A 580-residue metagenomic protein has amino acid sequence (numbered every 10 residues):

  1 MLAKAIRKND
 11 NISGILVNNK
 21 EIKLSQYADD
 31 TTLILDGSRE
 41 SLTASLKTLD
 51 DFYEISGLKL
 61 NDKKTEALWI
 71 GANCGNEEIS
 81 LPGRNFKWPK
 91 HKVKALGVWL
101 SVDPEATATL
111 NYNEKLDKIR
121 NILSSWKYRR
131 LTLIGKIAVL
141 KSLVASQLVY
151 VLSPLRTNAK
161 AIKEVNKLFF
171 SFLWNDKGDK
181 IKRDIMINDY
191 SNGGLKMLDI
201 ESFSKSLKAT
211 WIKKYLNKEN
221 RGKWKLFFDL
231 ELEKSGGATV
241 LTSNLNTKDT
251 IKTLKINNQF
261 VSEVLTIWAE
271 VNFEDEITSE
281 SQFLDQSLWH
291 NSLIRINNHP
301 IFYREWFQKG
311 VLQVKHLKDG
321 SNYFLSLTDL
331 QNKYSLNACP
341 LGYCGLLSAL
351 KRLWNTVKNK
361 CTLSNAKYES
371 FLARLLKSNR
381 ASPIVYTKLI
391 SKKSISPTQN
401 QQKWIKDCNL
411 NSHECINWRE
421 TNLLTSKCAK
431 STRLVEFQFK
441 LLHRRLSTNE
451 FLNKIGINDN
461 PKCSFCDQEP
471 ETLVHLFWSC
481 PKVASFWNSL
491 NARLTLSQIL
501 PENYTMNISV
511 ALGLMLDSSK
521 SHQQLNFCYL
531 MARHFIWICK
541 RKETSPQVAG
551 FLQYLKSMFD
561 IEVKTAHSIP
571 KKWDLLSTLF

Functional and structural regions predicted by a protein language model:
M1-A28, L33: Active-site palm subdomain of RNA-directed nucleic acid polymerases
L16-N18, L35-L42, P104-N111, Y128-G135 (+4 more regions): Conserved, non-catalytic sequence blocks in retroelement Pol enzymes and Pol-derived host proteins
S25-E54, I70-A72, D103-P104: Catalytic palm subdomain of template-directed nucleic-acid polymerases, centered on the conserved carboxylate motif
D29-T32, G57, V93-D103, I119 (+5 more regions): Short, conserved catalytic/metal-binding micro-motifs enriched in Asp/Glu and His
L60-K92: Short, conserved micro-motifs composed of acidic
L81-R84, S124-S125, S171, G178 (+7 more regions): Family-specific functional microsites
R84-T157, W174-D176, A209-G222: Basic, alpha-helical interaction scaffolds
K115, L152-E436, K440, K572-F580: Acidic catalytic cores of enzymes that act on phosphate-bearing nucleotides/polynucleotides
